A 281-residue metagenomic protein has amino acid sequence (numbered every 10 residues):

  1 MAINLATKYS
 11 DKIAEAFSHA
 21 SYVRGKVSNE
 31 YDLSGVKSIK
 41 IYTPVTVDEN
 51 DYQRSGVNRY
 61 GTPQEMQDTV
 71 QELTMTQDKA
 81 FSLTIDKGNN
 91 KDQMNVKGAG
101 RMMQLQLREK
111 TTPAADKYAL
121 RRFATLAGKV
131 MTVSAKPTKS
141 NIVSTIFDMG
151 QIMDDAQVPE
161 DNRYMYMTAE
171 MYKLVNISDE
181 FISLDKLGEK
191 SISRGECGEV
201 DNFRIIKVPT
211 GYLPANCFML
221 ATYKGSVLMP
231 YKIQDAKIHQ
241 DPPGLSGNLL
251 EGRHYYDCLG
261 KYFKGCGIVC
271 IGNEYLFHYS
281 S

Functional and structural regions predicted by a protein language model:
M1-N4, P63-L73, Q104-A114: Phosphate-binding glycine-rich loops and adjacent basic patches that engage nucleotide phosphates, nucleic-acid
A2-N50, T69-Q77, S82, M94 (+1 more regions): Sequence/fold signature of self-assembling virion shell proteins
L33, A99, Q157-P159, G244: Solvent-exposed loop and beta-edge segments used for protein-protein assembly and interaction
T46, G61-P63, T69-V70, M75-V96 (+1 more regions): Structured, hydrophobic secondary-structure cores that serve as assembly/anchoring elements
R54-T62: Short Gly/aromatic-enriched secondary-structure transition segments
N89-A156, I268-S281: Alpha-helical scaffold segments that mediate packing/assembly in large oligomeric complexes
A127-G195: Extended, solvent-exposed, turn-rich assembly/linker loops in the middle of proteins
